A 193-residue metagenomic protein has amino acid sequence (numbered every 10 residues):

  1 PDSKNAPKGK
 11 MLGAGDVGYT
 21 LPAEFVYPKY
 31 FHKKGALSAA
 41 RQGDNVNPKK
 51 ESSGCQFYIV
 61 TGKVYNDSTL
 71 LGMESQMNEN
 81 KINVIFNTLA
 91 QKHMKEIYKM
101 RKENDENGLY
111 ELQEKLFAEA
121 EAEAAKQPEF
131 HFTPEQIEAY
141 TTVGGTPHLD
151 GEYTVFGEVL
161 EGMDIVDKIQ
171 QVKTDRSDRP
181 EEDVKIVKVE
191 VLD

Functional and structural regions predicted by a protein language model:
P1-D193: Cyclophilin-like peptidyl-prolyl cis-trans isomerases
